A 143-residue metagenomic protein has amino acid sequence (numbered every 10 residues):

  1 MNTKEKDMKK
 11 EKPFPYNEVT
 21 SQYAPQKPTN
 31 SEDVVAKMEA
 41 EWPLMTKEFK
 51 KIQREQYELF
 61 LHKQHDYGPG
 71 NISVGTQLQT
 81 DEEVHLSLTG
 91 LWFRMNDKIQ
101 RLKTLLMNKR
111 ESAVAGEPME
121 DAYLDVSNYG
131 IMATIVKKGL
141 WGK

Functional and structural regions predicted by a protein language model:
N2-K143: Intrinsically disordered, low-complexity regulatory regions that flank transcription factor DNA-binding cores
